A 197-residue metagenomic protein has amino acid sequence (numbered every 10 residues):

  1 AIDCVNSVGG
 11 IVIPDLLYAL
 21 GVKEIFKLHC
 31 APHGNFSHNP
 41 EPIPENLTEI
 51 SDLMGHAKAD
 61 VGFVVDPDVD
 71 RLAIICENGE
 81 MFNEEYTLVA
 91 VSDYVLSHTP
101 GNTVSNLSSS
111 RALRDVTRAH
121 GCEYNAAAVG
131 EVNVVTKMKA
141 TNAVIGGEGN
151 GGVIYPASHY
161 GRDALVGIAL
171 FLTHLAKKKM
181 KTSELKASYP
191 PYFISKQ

Functional and structural regions predicted by a protein language model:
A1-V22: Active-site pocket-lining segments that scaffold enzyme catalytic pockets across diverse folds
I2, K27-H29, V64-V65, F82-E84 (+3 more regions): General beta-strand structural signal in soluble alpha/beta enzymes
I11-L16, S37-E41, L72-N78, R114-A119 (+2 more regions): Short acidic, glycine/serine/threonine-rich loops at helix termini
I11-Y18, L47-S51, G55, V89-L96 (+3 more regions): Predominant activation on well-ordered alpha-helical scaffold segments within soluble catalytic domains
D15-I75: N-terminal small/polar loop signature for handling phosphorylated ligands or for N-terminal nucleophile
H29-H33, Y86-V89, A128-N133, G151: Short, acidic/turn-prone active-site loops that include or flank metal/cofactor- and phosphate-binding residues
E49-H120: Replace "Mg2+/Mn2+-dependent" with "divalent metal-dependent
T99-Q197: Phosphate-binding and adjacent anionic-ligand microenvironments
